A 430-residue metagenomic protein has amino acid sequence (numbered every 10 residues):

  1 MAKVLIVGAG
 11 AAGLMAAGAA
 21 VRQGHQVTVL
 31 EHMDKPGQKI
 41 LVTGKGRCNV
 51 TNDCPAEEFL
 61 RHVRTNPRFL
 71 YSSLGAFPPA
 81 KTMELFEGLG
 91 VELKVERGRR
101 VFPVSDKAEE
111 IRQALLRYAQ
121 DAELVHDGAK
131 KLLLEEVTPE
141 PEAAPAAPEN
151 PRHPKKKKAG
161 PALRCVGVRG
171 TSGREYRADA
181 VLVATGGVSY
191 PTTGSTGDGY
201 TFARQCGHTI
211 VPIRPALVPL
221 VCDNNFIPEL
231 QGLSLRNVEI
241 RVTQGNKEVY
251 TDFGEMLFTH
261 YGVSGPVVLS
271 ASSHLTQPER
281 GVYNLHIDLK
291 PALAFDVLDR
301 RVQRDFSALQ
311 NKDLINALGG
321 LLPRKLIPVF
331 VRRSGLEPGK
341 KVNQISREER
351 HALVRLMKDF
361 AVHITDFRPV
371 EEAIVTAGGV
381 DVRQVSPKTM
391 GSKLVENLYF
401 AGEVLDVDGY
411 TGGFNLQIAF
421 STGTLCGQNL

Functional and structural regions predicted by a protein language model:
A2-V29, C426-L430: N-terminal Rossmann-like FAD-binding beta1-loop-alpha1 element of flavoenzymes
L5-V7, E175-S189, A203-R204, M256-T259 (+1 more regions): Short hydrophobic core segments
V21-K45: Glycine-rich FAD pyrophosphate-binding loop
D34-V42, V50, A56-E57, E92 (+2 more regions): An anion/pyrophosphate-binding glycine-rich loop and adjacent beta-alpha core in soluble alpha-beta enzymes
R47-V95: Glycine-rich active-site loop/strand segments that organize a redox cofactor
V125-G128, L133, A159, P328-D408: A glycine-rich dinucleotide-binding beta-alpha-beta segment and adjacent secondary-structure elements that constitute
V125-R164: A conserved short coil-to-beta-strand element within the FAD-binding core of flavoproteins
A180-F226: Glycine-rich loop(s) and the adjacent beta-strand/alpha-helix scaffold that form part
